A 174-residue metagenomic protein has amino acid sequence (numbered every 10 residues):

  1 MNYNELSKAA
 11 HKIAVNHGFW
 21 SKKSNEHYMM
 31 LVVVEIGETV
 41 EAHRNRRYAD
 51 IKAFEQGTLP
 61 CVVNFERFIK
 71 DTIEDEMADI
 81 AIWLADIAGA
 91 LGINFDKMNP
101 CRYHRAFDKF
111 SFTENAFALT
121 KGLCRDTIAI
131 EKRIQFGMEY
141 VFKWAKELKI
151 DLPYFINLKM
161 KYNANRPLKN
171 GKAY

Functional and structural regions predicted by a protein language model:
M1-Y174: Flexible "arm" and connector segments at domain edges
